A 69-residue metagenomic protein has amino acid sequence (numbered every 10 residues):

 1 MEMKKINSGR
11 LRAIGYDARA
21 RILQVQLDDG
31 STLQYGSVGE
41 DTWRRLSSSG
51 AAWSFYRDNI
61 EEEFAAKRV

Functional and structural regions predicted by a protein language model:
M1-V69: Acidic/histidine-enriched, beta-strand-rich ligand/metal-binding domains
